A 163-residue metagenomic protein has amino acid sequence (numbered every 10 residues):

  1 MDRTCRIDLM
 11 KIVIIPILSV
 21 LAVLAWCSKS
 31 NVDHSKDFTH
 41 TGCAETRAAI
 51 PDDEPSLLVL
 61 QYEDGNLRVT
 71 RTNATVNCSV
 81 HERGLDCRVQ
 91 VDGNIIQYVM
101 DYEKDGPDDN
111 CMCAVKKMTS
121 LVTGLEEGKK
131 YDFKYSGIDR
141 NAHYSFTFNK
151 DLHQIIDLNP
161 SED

Functional and structural regions predicted by a protein language model:
D2-S35: Bacterial Sec-dependent N-terminal signal peptides
C27-D163: Exposed, flexible binding/inhibitory loops of compact, secreted disulfide-stabilized domains
